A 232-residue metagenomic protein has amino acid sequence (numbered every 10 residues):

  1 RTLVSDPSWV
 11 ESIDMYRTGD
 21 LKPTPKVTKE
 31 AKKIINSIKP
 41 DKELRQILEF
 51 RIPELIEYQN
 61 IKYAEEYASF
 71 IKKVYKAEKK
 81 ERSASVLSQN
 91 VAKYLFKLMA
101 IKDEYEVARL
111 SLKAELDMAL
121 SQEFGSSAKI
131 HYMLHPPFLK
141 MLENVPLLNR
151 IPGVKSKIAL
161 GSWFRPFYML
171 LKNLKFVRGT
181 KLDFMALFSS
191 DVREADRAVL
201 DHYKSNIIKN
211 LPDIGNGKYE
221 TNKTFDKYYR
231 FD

Functional and structural regions predicted by a protein language model:
T2-D232: Active-site loops and adjacent core secondary-structure elements that bind or stabilize anionic groups
